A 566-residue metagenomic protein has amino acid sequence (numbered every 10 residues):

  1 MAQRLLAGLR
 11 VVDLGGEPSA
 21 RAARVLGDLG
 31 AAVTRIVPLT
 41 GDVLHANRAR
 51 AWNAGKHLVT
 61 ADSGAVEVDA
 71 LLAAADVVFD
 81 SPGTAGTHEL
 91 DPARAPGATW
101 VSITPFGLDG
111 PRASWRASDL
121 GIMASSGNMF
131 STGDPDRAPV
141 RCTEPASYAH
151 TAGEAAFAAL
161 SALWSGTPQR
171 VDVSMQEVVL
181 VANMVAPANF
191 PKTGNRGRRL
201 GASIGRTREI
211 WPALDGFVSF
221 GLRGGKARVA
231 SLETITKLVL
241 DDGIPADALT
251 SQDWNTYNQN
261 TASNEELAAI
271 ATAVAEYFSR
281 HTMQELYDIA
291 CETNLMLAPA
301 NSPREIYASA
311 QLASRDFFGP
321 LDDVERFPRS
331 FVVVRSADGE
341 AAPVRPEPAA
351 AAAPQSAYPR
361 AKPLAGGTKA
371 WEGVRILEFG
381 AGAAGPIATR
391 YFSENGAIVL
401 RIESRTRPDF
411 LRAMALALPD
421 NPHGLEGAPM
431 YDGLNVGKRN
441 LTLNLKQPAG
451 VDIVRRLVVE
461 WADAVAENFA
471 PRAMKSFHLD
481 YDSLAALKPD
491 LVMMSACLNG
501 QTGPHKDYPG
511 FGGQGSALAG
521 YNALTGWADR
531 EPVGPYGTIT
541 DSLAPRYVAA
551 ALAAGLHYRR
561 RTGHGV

Functional and structural regions predicted by a protein language model:
M1, D69-A70, D76, T87 (+6 more regions): N-terminal basic, amphipathic alpha-helical segments
M1-S165, G197, Q284, L321 (+1 more regions): N-terminal helix-loop segment corresponding to the beta1-alpha1 unit of nucleotide/adenylate-binding folds
R50, R206-P212, D432: Short, surface-exposed beta-strand/loop micro-motifs that present aromatic residues
S102-I103, G221, A290, N301 (+1 more regions): Short beta-strand segments
P105-G107, M175-L180, D215-F217, R223-R228 (+3 more regions): Glycine-rich beta-alpha junction loops
L160-G201, G205-R208, A553-V566: Substrate-binding/catalytic subdomain of NAD(P)-dependent oxidoreductase enzymes
T207-T293, L297: Aromatic-enriched alpha-helical interface/lid elements that frame and gate functional surfaces
Y287, E292-A341: A glycine-rich dinucleotide-binding beta-alpha-beta segment and adjacent secondary-structure elements that constitute
